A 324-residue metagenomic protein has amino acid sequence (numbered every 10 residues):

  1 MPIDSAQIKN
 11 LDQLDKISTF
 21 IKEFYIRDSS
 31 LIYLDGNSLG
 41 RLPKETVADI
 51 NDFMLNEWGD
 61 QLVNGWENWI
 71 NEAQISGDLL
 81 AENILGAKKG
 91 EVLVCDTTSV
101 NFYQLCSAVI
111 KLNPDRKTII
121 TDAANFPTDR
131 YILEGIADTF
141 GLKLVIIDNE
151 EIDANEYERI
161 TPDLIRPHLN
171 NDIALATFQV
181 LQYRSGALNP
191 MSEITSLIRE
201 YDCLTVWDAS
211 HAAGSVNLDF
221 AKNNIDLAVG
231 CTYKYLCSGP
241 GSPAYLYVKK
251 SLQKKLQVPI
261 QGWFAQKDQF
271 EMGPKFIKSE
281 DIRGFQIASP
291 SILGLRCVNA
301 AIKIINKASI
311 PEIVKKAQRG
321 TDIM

Functional and structural regions predicted by a protein language model:
M1-M324: Pyridoxal 5′-phosphate
